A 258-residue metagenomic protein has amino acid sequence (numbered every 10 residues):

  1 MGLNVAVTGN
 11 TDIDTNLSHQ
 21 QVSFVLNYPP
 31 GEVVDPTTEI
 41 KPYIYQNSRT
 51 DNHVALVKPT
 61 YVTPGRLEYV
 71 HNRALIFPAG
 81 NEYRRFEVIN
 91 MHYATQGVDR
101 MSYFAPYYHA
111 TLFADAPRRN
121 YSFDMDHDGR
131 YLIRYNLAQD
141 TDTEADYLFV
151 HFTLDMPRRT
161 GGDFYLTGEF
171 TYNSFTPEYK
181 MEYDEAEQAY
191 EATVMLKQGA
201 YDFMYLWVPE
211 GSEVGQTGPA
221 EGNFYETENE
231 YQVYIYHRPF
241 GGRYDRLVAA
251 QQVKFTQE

Functional and structural regions predicted by a protein language model:
M1-Q21, F224-A249: Low-complexity, Pro/Ser/Thr- and charge-rich linker/hinge segments at domain boundaries
N16-S23, E144-F149: Short coil/turn motif common to extracellular beta-sandwich-like domains
S23-G31, H151-P157: Short edge beta-strand/loop segments characteristic of extracellular beta-sandwich folds
G31-M125: Long, internal scaffold/assembly segments composed of regular secondary structure
N47-G65, H151-Q198, E210-F240: Aromatic-rich carbohydrate-binding modules that target alpha-glucans
A110-T160, L247-E258: Basic K/R-rich, polyanion-interacting modules in nucleoproteins and related proteins
